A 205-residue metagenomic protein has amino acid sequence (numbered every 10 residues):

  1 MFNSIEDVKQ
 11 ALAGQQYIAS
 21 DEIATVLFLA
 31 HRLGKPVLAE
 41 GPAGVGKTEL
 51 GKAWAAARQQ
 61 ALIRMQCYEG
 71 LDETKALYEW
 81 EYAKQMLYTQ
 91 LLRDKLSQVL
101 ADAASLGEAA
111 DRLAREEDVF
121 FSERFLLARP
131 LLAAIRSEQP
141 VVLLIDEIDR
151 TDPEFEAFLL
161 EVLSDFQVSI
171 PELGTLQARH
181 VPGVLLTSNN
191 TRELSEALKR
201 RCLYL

Functional and structural regions predicted by a protein language model:
M1-I23: Dynamic helix-loop-helix/coil hinge segments at AAA+ ATPase domain boundaries and subdomain interfaces
I18-D21, F28-G34, A134-E138: Phosphate-binding P-loop
R32, P36-Q85: Walker A/P-loop
P42, E147-I148: P-loop (Walker A) phosphate-binding loop of NTP-binding proteins
Q60-R64, S195-L205: A short helix-turn-beta junction within AAA+ P-loop NTPase domains corresponding to the substrate/partner-engaging
Q85-R136: Conserved P-loop NTPase mechanochemical-coupling segment
L113-R115, L132-A133, E154-A178: Conserved catalytic/switch belt of AAA+ P-loop NTPases
F125-P140, I170-T187: AAA+/SF3 P-loop NTPase mechanochemical coupling elements
